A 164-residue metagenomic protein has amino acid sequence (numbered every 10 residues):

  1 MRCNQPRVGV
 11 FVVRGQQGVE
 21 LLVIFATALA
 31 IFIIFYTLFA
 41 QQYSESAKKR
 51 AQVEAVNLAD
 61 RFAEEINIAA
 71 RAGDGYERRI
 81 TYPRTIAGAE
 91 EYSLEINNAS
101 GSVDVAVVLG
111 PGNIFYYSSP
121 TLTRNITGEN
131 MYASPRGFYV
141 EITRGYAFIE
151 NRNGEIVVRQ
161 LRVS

Functional and structural regions predicted by a protein language model:
M1-R14: N-terminal leader/signal peptides at the extreme start of proteins
G9-V12, E20, V53, N67: N-terminal hydrophobic or amphipathic segments with adjacent small-residue motifs that include Sec signal peptides
L21-L22, A26-A47: C-terminal juxtamembrane segment of a hydrophobic transmembrane alpha-helix
T37-S164: N-terminal export/assembly leader peptides and their processing motifs that target proteins to secretory
